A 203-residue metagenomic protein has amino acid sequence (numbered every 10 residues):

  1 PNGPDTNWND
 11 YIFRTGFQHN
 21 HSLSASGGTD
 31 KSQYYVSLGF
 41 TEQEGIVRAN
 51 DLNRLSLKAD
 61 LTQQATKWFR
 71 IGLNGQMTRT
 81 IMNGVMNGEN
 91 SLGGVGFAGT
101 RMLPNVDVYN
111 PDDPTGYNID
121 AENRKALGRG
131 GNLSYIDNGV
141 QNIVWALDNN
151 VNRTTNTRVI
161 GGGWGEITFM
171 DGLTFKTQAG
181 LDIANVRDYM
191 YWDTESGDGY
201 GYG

Functional and structural regions predicted by a protein language model:
P1-D5, G45-N50, S56, D60-R158 (+1 more regions): Surface-exposed loop/interface segments of Gram-negative outer-membrane beta-barrel transport/assembly proteins
D5-T6, R14-L57, F69: Outer-membrane beta-barrel translocator/receptor signature
R14-D30, G39-F40, I143-M190: Outer-membrane beta-barrel transmembrane strands
